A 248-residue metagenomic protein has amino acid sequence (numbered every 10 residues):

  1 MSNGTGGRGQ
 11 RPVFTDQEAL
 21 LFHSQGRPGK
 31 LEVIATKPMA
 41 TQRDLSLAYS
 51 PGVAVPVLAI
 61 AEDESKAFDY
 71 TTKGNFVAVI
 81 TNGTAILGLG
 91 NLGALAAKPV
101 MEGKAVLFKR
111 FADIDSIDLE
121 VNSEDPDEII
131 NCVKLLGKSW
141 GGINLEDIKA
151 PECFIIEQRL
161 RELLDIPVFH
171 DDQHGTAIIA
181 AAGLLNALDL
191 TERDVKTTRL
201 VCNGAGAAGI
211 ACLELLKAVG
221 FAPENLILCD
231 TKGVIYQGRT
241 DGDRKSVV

Functional and structural regions predicted by a protein language model:
S2-P167: N-terminal ligand-binding/catalytic initiation module
L87, L92-A112, L164, H170 (+1 more regions): Glycine-rich phosphate/diphosphate-binding loop of Rossmann-like nucleotide-binding domains
Q173: Acidic, His- and aromatic-enriched active-site or binding-groove loops in soluble protein domains that engage sugars
